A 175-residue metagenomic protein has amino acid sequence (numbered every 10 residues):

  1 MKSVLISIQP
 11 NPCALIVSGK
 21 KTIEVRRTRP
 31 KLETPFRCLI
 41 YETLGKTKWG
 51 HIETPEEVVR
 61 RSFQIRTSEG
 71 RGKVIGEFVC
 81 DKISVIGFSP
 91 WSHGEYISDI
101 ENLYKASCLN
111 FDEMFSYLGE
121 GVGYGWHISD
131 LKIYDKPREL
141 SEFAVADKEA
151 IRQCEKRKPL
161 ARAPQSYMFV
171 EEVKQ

Functional and structural regions predicted by a protein language model:
M1-Q175: Structured alpha/beta reader/binder surfaces that contact nucleic acids or chromatin modification marks
